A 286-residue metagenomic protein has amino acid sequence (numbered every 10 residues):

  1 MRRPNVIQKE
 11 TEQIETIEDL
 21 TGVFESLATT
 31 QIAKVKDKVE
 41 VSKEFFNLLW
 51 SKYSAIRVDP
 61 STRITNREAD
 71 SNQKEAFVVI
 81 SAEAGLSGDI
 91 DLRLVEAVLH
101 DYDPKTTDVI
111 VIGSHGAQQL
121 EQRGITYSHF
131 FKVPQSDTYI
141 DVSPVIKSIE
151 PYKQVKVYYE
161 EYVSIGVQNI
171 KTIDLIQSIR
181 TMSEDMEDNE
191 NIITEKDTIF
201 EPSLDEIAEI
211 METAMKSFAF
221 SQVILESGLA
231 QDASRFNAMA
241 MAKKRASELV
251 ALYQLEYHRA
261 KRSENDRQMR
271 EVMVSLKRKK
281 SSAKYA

Functional and structural regions predicted by a protein language model:
M1-A286: C-terminal beta-strand-loop-alpha-helix "lid" module of Rossmann-like NAD(P)-dependent dehydrogenases
